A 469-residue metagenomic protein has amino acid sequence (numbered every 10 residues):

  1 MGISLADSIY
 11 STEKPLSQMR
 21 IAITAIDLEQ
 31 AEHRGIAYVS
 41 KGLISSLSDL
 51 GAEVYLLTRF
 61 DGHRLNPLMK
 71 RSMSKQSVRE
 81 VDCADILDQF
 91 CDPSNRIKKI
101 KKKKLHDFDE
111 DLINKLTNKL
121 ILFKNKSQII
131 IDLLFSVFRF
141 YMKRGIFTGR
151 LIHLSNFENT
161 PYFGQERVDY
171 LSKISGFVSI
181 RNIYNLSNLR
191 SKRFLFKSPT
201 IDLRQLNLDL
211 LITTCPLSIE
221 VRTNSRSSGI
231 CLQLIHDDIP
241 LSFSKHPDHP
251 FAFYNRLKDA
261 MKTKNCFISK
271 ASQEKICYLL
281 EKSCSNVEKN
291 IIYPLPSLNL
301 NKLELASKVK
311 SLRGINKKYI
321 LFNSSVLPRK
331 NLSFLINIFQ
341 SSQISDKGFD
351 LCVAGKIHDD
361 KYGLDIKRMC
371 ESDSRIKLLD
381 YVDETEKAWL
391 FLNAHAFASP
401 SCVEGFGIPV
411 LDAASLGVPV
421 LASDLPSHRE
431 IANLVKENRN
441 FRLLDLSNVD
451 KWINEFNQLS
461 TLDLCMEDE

Functional and structural regions predicted by a protein language model:
G2-E469: Carbohydrate transferase catalytic cores enriched for Leloir-type hexosyltransferases
